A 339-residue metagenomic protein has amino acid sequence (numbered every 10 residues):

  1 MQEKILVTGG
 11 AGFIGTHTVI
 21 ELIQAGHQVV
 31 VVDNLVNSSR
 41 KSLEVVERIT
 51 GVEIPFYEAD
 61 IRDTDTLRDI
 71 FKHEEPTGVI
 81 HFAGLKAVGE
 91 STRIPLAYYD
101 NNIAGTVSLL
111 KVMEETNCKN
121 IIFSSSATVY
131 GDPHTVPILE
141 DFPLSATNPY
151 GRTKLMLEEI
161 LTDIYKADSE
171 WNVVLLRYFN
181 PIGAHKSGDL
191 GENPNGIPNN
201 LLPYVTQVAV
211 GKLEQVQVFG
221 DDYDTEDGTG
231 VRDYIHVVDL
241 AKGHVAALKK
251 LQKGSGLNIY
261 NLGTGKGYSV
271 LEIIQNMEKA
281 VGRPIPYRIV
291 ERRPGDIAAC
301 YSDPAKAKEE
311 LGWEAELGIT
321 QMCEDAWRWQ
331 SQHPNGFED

Functional and structural regions predicted by a protein language model:
M1-A184: N-terminal Rossmann-like NAD(P)+-binding domain of SDR-like oxidoreductases, especially those catalyzing
F13-V19, S42, D63, V88 (+15 more regions): Short, electropositive, low-hydrophobicity segments enriched in small/polar residues
R40, E170, N180-N200, G211-R232: Short, flexible, glycine-rich and Lys/Arg-enriched loop motifs at helix boundaries that contact anionic partners
V45, D63, G131-D132, E140 (+8 more regions): Generic structural "secondary-structure junction" signal
A59, F71, Y98, N193-I197 (+4 more regions): Pocket-edge positions in alpha/beta enzyme catalytic cores
Y99, T147-L155, G191-N199, P203 (+1 more regions): Short-chain dehydrogenase/reductase
L202-D339: C-terminal substrate-binding subdomain of Rossmann-fold SDR/epimerase-dehydratase oxidoreductases
